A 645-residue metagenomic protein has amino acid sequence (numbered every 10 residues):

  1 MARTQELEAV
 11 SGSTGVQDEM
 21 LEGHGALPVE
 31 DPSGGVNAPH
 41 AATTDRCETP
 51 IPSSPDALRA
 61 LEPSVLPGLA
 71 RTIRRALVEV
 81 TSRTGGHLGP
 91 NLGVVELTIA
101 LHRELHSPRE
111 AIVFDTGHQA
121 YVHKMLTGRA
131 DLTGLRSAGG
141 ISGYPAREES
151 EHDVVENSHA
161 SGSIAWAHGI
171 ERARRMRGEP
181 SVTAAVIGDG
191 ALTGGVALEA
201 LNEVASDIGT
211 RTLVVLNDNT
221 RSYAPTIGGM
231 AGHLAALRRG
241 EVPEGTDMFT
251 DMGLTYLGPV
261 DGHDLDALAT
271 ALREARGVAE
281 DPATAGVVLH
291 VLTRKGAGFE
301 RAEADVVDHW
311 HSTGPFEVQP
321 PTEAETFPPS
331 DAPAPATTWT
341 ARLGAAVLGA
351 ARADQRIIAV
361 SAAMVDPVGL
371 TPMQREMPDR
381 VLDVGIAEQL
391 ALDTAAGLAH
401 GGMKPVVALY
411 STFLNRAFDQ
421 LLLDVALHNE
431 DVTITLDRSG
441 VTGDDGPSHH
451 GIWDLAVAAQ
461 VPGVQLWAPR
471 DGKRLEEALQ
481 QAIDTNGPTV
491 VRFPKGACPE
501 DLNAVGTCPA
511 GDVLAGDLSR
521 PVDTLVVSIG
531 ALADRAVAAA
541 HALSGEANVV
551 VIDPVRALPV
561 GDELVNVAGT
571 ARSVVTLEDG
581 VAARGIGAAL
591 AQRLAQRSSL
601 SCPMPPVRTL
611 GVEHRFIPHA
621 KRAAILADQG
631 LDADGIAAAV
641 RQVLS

Functional and structural regions predicted by a protein language model:
A2-R3, T43-M125, D261, L265-A269: N-terminal amphipathic, basic-rich helices that act as targeting or association modules
T4, G128, R136-W166, M176-P180 (+10 more regions): Thiamine diphosphate
Q5-E19, E30-S33, A41: Short, intrinsically disordered low-complexity segments enriched in Ser/Thr with adjacent Pro
S54-R59, V78-G86, E149-V155, L254-G258 (+5 more regions): Glycine- and acidic
H87-D207, I357, L370-T371: Cofactor-binding active-site loop characterized by glycine-rich and histidine/acidic residues
T183, I187-A200, G369, V381 (+3 more regions): Extended, hydrophobic alpha-helical segments in both membrane/secreted and soluble proteins
H311-E323, D454, A459-L502: Helix-enriched interaction subdomains in cytosolic or periplasmic regions, typified by TIR/SEFIR signaling/NADase cores
S312-A336, M604-H619: Short, flexible loop segments at boundaries between secondary-structure elements
